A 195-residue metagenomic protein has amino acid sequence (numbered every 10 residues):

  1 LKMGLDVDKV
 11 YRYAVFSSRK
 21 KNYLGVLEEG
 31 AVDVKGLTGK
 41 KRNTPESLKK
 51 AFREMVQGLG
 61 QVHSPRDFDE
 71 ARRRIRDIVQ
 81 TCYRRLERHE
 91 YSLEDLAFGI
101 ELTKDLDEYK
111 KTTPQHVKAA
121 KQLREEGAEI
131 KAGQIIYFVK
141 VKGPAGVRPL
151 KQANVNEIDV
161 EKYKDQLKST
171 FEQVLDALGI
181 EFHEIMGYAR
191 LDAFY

Functional and structural regions predicted by a protein language model:
L1-Y195: DNA-dependent DNA polymerase catalytic subunits
